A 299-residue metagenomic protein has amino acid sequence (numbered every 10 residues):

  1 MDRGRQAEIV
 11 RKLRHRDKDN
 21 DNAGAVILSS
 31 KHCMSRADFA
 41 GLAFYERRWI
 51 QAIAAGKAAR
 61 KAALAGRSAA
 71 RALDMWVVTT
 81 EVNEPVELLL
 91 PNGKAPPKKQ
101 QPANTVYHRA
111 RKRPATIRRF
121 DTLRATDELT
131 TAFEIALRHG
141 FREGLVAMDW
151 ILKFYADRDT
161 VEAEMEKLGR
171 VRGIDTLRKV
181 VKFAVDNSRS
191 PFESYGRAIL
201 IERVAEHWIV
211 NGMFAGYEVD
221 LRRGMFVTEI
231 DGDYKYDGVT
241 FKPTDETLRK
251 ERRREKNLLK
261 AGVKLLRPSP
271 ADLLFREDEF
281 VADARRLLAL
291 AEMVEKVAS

Functional and structural regions predicted by a protein language model:
M1-G173, A289-E292, K296-S299: Short gly/ser-rich loop at a beta-strand->alpha-helix junction or flexible surface loop bordering the NTP-binding
M1-R5, L152-S299: Surface segments flanking catalytic/ligand-binding clefts of nucleic-acid enzymes
